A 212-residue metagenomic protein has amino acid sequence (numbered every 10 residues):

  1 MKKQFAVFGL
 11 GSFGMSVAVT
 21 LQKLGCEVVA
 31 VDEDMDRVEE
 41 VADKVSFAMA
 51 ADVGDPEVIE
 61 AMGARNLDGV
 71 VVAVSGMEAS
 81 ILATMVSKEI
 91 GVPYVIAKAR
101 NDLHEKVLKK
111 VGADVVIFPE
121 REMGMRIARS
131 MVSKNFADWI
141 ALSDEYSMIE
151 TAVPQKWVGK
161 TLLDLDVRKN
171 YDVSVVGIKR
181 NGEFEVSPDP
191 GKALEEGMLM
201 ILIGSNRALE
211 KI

Functional and structural regions predicted by a protein language model:
M1-I212: Cytosolic regulatory regions of ion transport systems
